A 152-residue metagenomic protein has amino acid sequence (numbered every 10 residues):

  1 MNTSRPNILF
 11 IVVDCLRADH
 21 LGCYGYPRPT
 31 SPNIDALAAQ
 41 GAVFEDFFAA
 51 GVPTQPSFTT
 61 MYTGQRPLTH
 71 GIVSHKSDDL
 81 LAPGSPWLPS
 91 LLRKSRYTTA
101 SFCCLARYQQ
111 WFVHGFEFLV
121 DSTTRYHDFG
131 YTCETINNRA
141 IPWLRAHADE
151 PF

Functional and structural regions predicted by a protein language model:
M1-G51: Active-site-proximal N-terminal segment of extracellular/periplasmic enzymes that hydrolyze or transfer
P6, S31, T54-T59, P86-P89: Membrane-embedded glycan transfer/ligation machinery that uses polyprenyl lipid-linked sugar donors/oligosaccharides
N7, P151-F152: Charged active-site motifs of nucleotide-sugar-dependent glycosyltransferases
V12-V13, V43, V52, V73 (+2 more regions): Extended aliphatic helical segments
G22, P32, T63-G64, H70-I72: Glycine-centered secondary-structure boundary/capping sites
C23-R28, G41-Q65, S101-F112: Short, solvent-exposed turn/loop segments enriched in Gly/Ser/Thr/Pro and often Arg
F58, Q65-E150: Catalytic-site neighborhoods of secreted/periplasmic enzymes that process anionic sulfate/phosphate groups
